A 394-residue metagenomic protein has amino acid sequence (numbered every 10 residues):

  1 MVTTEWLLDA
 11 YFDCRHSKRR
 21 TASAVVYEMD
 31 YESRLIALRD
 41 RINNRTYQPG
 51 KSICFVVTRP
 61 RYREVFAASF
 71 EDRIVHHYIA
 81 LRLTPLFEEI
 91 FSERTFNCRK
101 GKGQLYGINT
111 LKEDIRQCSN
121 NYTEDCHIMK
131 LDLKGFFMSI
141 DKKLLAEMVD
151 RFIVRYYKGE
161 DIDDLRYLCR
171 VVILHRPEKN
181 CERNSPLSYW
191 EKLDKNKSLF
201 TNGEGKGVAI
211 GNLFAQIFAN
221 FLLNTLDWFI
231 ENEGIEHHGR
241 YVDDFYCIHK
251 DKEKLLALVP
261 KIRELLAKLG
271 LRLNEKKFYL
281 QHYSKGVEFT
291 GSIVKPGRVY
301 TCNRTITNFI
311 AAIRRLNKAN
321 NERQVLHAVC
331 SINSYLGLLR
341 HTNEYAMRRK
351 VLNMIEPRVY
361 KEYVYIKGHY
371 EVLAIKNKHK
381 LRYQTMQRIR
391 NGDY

Functional and structural regions predicted by a protein language model:
M1-I36, H237, Y383-Y394: Non-catalytic, polymerase-adjacent accessory regions of viral genome-replication enzymes
S17-V25, G50-I74, I90-K102, R176 (+1 more regions): Short, conserved non-catalytic motifs in the polymerase core
L38, L258-L269: Inter-domain linker/hinge segments that demarcate the starts of reverse transcriptase and RNase H-type modules
G50-S52, G239-D243, E275-K276: Short Gly/Ser/Thr- and Asp/Glu-enriched loop/turn motifs at secondary-structure junctions
A68-S69, H77, Y189-G205, W228 (+3 more regions): Right-hand nucleic-acid polymerase module
L83-D141: Active-site-proximal segment of RNA-dependent polymerases
S119-V242, Y246-R263, Q281, V329-H341 (+1 more regions): Conserved polymerase palm-domain catalytic core
